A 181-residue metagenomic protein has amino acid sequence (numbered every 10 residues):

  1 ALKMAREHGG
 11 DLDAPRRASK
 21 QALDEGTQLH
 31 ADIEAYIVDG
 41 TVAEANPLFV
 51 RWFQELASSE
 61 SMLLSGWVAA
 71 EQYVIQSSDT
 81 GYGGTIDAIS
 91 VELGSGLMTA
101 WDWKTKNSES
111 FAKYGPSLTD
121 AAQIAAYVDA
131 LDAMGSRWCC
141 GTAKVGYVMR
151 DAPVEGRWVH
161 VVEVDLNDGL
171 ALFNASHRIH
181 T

Functional and structural regions predicted by a protein language model:
A1-G83: Metal-dependent nuclease catalytic cores that hydrolyze phosphodiester bonds in DNA/RNA, characterized by
W67-H180: Mg2+/Mn2+-dependent nuclease catalytic core
